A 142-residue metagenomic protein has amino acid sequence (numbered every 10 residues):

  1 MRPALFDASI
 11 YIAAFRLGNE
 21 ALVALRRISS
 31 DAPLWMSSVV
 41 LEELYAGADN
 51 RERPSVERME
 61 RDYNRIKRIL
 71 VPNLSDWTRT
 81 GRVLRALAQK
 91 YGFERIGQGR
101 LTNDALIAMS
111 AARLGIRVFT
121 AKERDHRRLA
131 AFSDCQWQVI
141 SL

Functional and structural regions predicted by a protein language model:
M1, A108-L142: Acidic, PIN/NYN-like endoribonuclease modules and their adjacent C-terminal/linker elements
M1-M36, V40, A46-N64: Short, well-structured N-terminal submotif of metal-dependent ribonuclease cores
F6-D7, S37, R100-L101, K122-E123 (+1 more regions): Histidine- and aromatic-rich ligand-binding microenvironments
A13, A46, T78, R127-R128: Alpha-helical elements of the RecA-like P-loop NTPase motor core of helicases
R16-G18, R27, R53-D62, I66 (+4 more regions): IMPase-like, lithium-sensitive Mg2+-dependent phosphomonoesterase catalytic core
S30-D31, N50, Q89, R128-A131: Secondary-structure boundary motif
V39-F93: Active-site-proximal, substrate-binding regions of enzyme catalytic domains and RNA-binding/basic surfaces
I69-R124: Active-site neighborhoods of divalent-metal-dependent phosphate/nucleic-acid chemistry enzymes
